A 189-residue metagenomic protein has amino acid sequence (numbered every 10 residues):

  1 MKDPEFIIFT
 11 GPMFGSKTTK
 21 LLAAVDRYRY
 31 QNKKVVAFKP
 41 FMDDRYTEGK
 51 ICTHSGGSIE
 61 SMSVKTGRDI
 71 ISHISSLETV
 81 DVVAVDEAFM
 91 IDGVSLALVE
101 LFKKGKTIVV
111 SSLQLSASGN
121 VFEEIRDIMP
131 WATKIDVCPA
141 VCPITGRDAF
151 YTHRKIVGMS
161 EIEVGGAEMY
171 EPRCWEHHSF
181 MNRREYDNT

Functional and structural regions predicted by a protein language model:
K2-I74, S116-D127, V137-A140, V164-R173 (+1 more regions): Conserved P-loop
R29, F102-K103: Anion (oxyanion) recognition and catalysis
S76-T79: Glycine-rich phosphate-binding loop signature in dinucleotide/nucleotide-binding domains
A84, T107-Q114: Structural recognition of the conserved hydrophobic beta-strand(s) that form the central parallel beta-sheet of P-loop
E87-L101, L115-F122: Conserved ATPase-coupling elements of RecA-like P-loop NTPase cores
A132: Short basic (Lys/Arg) and small-residue
A140-E163: Short recognition patches in nucleic-acid-associated and regulatory proteins
